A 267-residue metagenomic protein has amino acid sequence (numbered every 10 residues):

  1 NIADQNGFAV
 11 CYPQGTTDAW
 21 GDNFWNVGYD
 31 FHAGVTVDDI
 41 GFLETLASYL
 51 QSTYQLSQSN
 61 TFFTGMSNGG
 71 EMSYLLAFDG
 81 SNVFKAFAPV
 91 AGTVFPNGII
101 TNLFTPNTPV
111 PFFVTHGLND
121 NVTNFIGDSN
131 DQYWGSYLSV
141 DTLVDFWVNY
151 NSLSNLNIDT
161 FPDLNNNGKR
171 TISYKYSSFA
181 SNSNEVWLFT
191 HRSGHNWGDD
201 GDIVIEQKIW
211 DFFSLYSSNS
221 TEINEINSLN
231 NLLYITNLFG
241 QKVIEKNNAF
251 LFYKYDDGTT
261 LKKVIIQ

Functional and structural regions predicted by a protein language model:
N1-F62, M66, M72-L75, D79: Serine-hydrolase catalytic machinery in alpha/beta-hydrolase-like enzymes
F8-Q14, N26, N60-G65, E71-L76 (+6 more regions): Structural recognition of the beta-strand scaffold that forms the well-ordered cores of secreted hydrolase catalytic
G15-W20, L118-N121, Y150-N155, S193-G194 (+1 more regions): Acidic glycine-/aspartate-rich tracts in secreted/extracellular proteins
A33-G41, F78, W134-L138, D199-V204: Soluble non-cytosolic domains of exported or imported proteins
K85-K169, Y174-S181: The feature captures the conserved acid-bearing segment of alpha/beta-hydrolase catalytic domains
S154, L215-K242: Residue-level detector of functionally pivotal "anchor" positions at catalytic/ligand-binding pockets or at interdomain
D202-N219: Catalytic active-site module of serine/aspartate enzymes centered on a nucleophile-bearing elbow/loop
F250-Q267: C-terminal tail/sorting-segment detector
